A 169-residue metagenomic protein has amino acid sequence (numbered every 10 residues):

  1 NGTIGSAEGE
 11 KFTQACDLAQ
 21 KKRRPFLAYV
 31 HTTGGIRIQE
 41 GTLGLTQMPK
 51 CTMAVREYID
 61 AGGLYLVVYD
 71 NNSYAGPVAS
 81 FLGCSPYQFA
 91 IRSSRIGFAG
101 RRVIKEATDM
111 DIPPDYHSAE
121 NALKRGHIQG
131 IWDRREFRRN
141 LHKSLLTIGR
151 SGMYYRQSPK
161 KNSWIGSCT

Functional and structural regions predicted by a protein language model:
N1-G9: STAS-typified acidic loop motif
G9, T13, L45-M48: Amphipathic alpha-helical transducer elements in NTP-driven molecular machines
E10-R37: A structural preference for short, pocket-lining loop segments at secondary-structure junctions
T33-M153: Conserved catalytic cores of soluble enzyme domains, especially glycine-rich substrate-binding beta-alpha loops
K143-T169: Intrinsically disordered, low-complexity segments enriched in small/flexible residues
